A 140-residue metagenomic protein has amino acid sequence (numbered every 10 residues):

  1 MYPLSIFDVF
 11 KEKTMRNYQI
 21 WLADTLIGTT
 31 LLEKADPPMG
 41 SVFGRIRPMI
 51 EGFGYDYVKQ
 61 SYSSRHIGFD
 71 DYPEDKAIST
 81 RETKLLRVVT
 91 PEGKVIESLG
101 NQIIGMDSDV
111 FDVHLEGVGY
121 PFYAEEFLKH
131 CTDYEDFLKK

Functional and structural regions predicted by a protein language model:
Y2, I6-L22, L26-K140: Terminal leader/tail segments of proteins
